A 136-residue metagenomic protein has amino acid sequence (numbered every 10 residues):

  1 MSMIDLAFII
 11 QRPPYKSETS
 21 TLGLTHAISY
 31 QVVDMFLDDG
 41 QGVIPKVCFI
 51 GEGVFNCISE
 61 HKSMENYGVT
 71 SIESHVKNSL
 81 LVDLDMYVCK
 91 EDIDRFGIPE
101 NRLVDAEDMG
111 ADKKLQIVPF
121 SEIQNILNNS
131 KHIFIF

Functional and structural regions predicted by a protein language model:
S2-A7: Extreme N-terminal starter segment of soluble prokaryotic enzymes
F8-T25, C57-N66: Short, glycine-rich nucleotide/cofactor-binding loops
S20-G42, V47: Histidine-anchored nucleotide/phosphate-binding helix
V33-D34, G51, I72: Trp/Phe/Arg-rich N-terminal binding region typifying the photolyase-homology
I44-G53, L84-D92: Short internal beta-strands
F55-K62, D105-G110: Short, basic, glycine/proline-bearing loop/turn elements
S63-I93: A glycine-rich helix N-cap at a beta->alpha junction
I93-D94, D108-K131: Low-complexity intrinsically disordered segments
